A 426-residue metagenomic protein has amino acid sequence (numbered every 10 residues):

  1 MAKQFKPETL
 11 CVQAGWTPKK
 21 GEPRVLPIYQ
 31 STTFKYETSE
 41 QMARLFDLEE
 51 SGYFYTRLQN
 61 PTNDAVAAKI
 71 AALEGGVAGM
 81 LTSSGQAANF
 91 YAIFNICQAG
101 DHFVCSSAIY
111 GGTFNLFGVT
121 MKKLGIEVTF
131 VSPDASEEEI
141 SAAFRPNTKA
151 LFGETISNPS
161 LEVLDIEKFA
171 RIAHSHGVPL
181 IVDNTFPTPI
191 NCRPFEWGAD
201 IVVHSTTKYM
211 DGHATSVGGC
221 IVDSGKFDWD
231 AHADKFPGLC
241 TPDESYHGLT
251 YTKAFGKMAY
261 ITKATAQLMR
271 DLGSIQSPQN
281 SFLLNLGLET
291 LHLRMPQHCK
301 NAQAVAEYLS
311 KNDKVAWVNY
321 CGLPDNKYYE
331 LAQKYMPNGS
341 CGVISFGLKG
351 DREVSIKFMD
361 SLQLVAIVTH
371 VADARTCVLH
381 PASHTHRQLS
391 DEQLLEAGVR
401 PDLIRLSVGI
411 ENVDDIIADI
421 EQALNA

Functional and structural regions predicted by a protein language model:
A2, C11-T17, G79-K311: Conserved PLP-enzyme active-site core in the AAT-like
A2-N60, A68: N-terminal "arm"/small-domain region of PLP-dependent enzymes with the aminotransferase-like
T33, S224-F227, L348-D351: Short loop segments at secondary-structure junctions
T38-F90, G112-T120: Conserved N-terminal alpha-helix of the aminotransferase class I/II PLP-enzyme fold
V77, G118-V119, E127-V128, P146-K149 (+4 more regions): PLP-dependent enzyme catalytic core of the Aspartate aminotransferase-like
L151, G219-I221, V318, I344 (+1 more regions): Well-ordered beta-strand positions enriched in small/hydrophobic/aromatic, beta-favoring residues
V222, S345-G347, S407-G409: Short hydrophobic/aromatic beta-strand micro-patches that form the beta-sheet surface supporting nucleotide- or nucleic
L272-I275, Q279-S281, L286, T290 (+4 more regions): Conserved small-domain helix->loop->beta segment predominantly found in fold-type I
